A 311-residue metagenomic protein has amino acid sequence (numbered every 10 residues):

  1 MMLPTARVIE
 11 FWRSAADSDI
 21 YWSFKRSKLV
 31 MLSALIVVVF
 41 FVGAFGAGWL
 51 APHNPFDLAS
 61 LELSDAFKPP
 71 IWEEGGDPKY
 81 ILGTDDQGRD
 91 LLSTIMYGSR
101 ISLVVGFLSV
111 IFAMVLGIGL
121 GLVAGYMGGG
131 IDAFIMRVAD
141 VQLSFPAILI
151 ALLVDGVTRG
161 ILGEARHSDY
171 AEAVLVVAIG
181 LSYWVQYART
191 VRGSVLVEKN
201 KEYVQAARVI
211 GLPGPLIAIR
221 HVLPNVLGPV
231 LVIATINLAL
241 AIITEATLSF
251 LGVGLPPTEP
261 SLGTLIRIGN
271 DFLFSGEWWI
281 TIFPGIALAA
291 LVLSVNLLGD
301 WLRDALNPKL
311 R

Functional and structural regions predicted by a protein language model:
M1, W49-P52, A66-F67, L143 (+1 more regions): Compositionally biased, intrinsically disordered/low-complexity regions enriched for serine, proline and threonine
M1-A59, I135-V138, V226: N-terminal signal-anchor/first transmembrane alpha helix
W12-R13, P69-E73, A239: Short linear motifs in intrinsically disordered
R13, K28-M31, I81, L251 (+2 more regions): Aromatic-acidic/polar surface patches that form glycan- and anion
R13-A16, A34, A59, Y80 (+4 more regions): Generic detector of ordered secondary-structure context
A16-R26, I81-T84, G88, L92 (+2 more regions): A short amphipathic helical element positioned immediately N-terminal to and/or at the very start of a transmembrane
G43-T84, G252-P260: Hydrophobic alpha-helical transmembrane segments of membrane transport/permease proteins and related membrane-embedded
Q87-R311: Alpha-helical transmembrane segments of integral membrane proteins, especially multi-pass inner/plasma-membrane
